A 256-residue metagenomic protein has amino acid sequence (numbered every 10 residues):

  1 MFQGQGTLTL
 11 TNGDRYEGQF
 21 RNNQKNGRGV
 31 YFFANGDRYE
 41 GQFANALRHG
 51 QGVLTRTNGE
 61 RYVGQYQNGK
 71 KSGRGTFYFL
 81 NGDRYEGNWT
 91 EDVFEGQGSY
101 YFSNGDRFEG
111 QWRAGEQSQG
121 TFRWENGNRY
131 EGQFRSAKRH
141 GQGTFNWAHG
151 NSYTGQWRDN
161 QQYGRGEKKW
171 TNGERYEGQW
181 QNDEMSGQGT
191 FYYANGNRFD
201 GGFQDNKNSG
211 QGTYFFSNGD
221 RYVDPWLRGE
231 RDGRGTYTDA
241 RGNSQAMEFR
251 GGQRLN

Functional and structural regions predicted by a protein language model:
M1-N256: Glycine/tyrosine- and acidic-biased, solvent-exposed loop/turn segments at the edges of beta-strands
